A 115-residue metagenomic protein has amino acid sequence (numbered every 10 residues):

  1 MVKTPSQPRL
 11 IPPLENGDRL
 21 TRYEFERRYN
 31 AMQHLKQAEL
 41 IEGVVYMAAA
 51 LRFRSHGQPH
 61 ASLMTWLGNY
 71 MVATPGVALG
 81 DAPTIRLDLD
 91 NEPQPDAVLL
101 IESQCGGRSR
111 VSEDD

Functional and structural regions predicted by a protein language model:
M1-D115: Gly/Pro/Ser/Thr-rich low-complexity, intrinsically disordered segments predominantly at protein N-termini
